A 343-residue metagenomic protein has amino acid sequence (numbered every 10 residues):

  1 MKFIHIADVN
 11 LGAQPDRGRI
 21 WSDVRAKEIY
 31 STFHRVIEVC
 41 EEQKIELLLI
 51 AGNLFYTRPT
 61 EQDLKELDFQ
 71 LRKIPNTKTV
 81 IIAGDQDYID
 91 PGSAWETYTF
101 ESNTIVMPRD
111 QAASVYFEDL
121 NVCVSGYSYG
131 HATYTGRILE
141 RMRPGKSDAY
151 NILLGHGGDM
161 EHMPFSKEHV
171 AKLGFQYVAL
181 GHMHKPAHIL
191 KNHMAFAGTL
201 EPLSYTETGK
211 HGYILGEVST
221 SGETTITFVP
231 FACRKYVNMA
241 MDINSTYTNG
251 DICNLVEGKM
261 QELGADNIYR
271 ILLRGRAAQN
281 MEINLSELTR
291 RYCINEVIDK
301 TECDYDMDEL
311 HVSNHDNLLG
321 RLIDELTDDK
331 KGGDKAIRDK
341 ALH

Functional and structural regions predicted by a protein language model:
M1-K65: N-terminal active-site segment of His-dependent metallophosphoesterases
D16, G92-S93, L190-K191, E207 (+3 more regions): Short, well-ordered secondary-structure micro-motifs
E42-K44, K146-S147, E262-G264: Glycine-rich phosphate-binding loop signature in dinucleotide/nucleotide-binding domains
L47, Y56-Y205, K210-G212: His/Asp/Glu-rich metal-coordinating catalytic cores of metallo-dependent phosphodiesterases/hydrolases acting on
A51, G181, R274: Conserved residues at the C-terminal ends of beta-strands
A187-I252: A conserved active-site cap/scaffold subdomain adjacent to cofactor or substrate pockets
E223-H343: Accessory, non-catalytic peripheral segments of nucleic-acid enzymes
